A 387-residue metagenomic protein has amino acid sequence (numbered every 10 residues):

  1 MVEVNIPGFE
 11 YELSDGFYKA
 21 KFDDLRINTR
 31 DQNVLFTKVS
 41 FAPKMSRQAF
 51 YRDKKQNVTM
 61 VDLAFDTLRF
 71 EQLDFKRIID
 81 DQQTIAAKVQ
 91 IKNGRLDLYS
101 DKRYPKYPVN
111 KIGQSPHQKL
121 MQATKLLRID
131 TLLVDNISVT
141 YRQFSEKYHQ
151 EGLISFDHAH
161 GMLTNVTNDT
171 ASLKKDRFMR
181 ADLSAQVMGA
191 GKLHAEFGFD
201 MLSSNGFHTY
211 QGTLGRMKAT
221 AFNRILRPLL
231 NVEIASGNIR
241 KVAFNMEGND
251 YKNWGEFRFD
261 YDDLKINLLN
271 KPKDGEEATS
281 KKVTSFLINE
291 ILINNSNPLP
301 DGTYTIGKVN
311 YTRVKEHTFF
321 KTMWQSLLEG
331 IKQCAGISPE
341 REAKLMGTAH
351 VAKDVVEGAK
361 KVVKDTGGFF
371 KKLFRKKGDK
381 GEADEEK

Functional and structural regions predicted by a protein language model:
M1-E3, L13-D23, F50-Q72, Q83-A86 (+5 more regions): Amphipathic hydrophobic-ligand
M1-Q32, G113-H208, Q333-G336, E340-R341 (+1 more regions): Elongated, acidic membrane-bridging lipid-handling scaffolds and related periplasm/extracellular "bridge/tunnel" systems
M1-V39, R52-D101, Q118-V134: Flexible beta-edge/linker motif
S40-P43, N93-R95, S138, R216 (+1 more regions): Transmembrane beta-strands of outer-membrane beta-barrel pores
S46, L98-S100, I266-N270: Outer-membrane beta-barrel proteins
S46-N57, P105, K111-I112, Q118 (+1 more regions): Mixed-charge, low-complexity intrinsically disordered segments
K76-Q83, D97-K106, T140-Q150, K174: Short acidic, Gly/Pro-enriched loop/turn segments at secondary-structure junctions
D200, T213, L230-K387: Extended terminal
